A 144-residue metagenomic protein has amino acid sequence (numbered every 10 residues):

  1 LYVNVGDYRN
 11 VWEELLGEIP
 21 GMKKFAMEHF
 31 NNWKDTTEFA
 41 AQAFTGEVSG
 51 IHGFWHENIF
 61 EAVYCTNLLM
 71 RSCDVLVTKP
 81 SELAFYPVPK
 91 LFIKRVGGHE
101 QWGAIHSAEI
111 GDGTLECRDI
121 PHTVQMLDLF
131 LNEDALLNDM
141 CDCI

Functional and structural regions predicted by a protein language model:
L1-I144: Nucleotide-activated sugar donor-binding and catalytic core shared by glycosyltransferases and related lipid-linked
